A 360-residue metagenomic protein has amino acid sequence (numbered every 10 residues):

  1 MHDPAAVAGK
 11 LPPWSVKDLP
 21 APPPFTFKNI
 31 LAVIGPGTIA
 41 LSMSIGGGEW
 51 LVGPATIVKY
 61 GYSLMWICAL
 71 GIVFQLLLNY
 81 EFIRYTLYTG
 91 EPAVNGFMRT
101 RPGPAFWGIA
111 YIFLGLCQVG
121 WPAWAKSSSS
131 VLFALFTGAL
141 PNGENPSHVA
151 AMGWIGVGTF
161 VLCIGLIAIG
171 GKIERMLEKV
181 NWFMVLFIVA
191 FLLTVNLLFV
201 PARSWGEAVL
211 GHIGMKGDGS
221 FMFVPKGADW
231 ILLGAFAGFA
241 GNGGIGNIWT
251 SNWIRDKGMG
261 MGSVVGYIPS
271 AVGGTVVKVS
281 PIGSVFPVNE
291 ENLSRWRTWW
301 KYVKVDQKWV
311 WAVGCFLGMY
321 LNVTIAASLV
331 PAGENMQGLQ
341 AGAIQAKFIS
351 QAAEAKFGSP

Functional and structural regions predicted by a protein language model:
M1-W50, V264, A271-S284, E291 (+1 more regions): Membrane-interface "cap" regions at the ends of multi-pass membrane proteins
P13-L19, V52-I57, Y80-A105, S130-E144 (+2 more regions): Flexible loop linkers connecting adjacent transmembrane helices in multi-pass alpha-helical membrane transporters
K28, A55-Y80, F97-W107, M152-I155: Extracellular loop-to-transmembrane helix junctions
G37, L140-I169, L186-L193: Transmembrane alpha-helical segments of multi-pass small-molecule transport proteins
A40, I67-M98, I109-A125: Juxtamembrane transmembrane-helix boundary signature
F106-N145, G156: Hydrophobic transmembrane alpha-helices that form the core helical bundles of multi-pass secondary transporters
L135, A139, V161-M184, T194-A202: Membrane-water interface regions at transmembrane-helix termini and the short interhelical loops of multi-pass membrane
L186-D229, L233, N242-S251: Hydrophobic alpha-helical segments and their helix-loop junctions in multi-pass secondary transporters
